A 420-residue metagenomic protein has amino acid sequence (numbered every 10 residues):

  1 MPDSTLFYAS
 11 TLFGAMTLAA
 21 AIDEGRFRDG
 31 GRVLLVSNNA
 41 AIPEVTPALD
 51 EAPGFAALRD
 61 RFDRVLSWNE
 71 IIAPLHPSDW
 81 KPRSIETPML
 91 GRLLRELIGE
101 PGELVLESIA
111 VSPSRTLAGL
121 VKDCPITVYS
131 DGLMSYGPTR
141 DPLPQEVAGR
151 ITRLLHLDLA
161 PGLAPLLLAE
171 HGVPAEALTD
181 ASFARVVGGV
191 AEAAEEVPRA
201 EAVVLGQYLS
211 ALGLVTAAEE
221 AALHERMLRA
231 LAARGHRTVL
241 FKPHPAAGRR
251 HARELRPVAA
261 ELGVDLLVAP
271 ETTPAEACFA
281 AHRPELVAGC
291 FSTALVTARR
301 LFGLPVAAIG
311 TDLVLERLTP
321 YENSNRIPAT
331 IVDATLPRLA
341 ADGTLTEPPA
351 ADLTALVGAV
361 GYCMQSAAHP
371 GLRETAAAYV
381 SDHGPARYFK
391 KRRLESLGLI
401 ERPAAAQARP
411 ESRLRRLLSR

Functional and structural regions predicted by a protein language model:
M1-S10, V33-S37, E100-S108, E196-L214 (+1 more regions): Short hydrophobic beta-strand segments
F7-V147: Active-site and donor-binding regions of nucleotide-sugar-utilizing enzymes
L12-A15, N39-P43, V111-P113, M134 (+4 more regions): Short acidic, S/G/P-rich loop/turn micro-motifs used as interaction or catalytic elements
P43-P47, Y136-P142, E276-C278, T297-R299 (+1 more regions): Short, charged, surface-exposed secondary-structure boundary motifs
T127-G213: A nucleotide-sugar donor-handling region in carbohydrate enzymes
R234-E271: Catalytic donor nucleotide-activated moiety binding site of glycosyltransferases and closely related
A275-P320: A donor-sugar binding/catalytic signature common to diverse glycosyltransferases and related nucleotide-sugar
L318-S419: Leloir-type glycosyltransferase catalytic cores
